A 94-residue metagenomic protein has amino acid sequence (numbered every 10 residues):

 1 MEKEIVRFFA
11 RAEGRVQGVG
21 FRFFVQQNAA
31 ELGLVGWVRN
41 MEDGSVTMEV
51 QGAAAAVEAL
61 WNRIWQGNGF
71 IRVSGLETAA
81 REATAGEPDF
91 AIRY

Functional and structural regions predicted by a protein language model:
M1-Y94: Intrinsically disordered, low-complexity, mixed-charge
